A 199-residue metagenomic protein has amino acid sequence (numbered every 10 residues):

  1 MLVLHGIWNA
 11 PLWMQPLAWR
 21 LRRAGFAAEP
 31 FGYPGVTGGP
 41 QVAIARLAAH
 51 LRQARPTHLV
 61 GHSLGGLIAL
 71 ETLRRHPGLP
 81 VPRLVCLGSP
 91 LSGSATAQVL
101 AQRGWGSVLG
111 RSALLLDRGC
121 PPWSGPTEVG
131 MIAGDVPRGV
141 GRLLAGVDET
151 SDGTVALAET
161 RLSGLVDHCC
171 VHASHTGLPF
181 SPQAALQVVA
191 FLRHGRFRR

Functional and structural regions predicted by a protein language model:
M1-I7, P11-L12, P16, R20-E128 (+2 more regions): Serine-dependent carboxylesterase/thioesterase catalytic core of lipase-like alpha/beta-hydrolase/SGNH enzymes
P126-R199: C-terminal catalytic-base region of ester-bond hydrolases, centering on the histidine of the charge-relay
